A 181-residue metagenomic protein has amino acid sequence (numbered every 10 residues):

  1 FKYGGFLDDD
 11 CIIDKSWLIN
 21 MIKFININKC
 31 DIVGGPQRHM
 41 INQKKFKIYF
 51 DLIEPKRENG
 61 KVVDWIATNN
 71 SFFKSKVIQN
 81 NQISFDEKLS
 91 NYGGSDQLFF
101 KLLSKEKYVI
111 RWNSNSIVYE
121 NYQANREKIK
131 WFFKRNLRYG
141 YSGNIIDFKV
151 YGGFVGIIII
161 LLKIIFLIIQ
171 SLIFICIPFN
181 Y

Functional and structural regions predicted by a protein language model:
G4: Short aromatic/hydrophobic "clamp" motif used to bind/position activated sugar donors
D8-I12: The conserved acidic donor/metal-binding loop of glycosyltransferases
S16-F46: Conserved donor NDP-sugar-binding/catalytic core segment of glycosyltransferases
K47-D64: Short, flexible, basic/aromatic active-site loop/helix in glycosyltransferases
E87-S90, N113-K130, S142: Active-site donor/metal-binding and catalytic loop motifs of nucleotide-sugar-dependent glycosylation enzymes
S90-K101: Acidic donor-binding loop at a coil-to-helix junction in glycosyltransferase catalytic cores that engages
F100-Y119: Catalytic donor-sugar/metal-binding loop of nucleotide-sugar-dependent glycosyltransferases
K134-Y141, F148-Y181: Non-catalytic, C-terminal membrane-associated alpha-helical segments of glycosyltransferases
